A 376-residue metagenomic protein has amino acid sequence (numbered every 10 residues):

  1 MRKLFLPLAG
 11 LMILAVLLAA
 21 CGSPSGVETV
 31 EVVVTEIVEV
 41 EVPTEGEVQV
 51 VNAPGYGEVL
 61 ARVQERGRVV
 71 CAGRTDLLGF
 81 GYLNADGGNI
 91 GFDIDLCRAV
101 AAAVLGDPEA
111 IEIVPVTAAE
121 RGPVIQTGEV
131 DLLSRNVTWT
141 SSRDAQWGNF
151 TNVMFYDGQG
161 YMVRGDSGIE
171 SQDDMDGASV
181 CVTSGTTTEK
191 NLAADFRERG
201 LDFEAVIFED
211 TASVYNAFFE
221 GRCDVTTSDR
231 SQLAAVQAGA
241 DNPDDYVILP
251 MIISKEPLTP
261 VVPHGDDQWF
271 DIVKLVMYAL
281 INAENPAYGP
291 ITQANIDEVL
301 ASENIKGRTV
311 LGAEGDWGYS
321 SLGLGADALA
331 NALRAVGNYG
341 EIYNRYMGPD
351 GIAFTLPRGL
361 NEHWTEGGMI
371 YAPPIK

Functional and structural regions predicted by a protein language model:
A15-A20: C-terminal motif of bacterial Sec signal peptides marking the signal peptidase cleavage site
G22-S25: Bacterial signal peptide processing site
V27-T29, V33, I37-E39, E45-D86 (+1 more regions): Immediate post-signal peptide segment of exported/extracytoplasmic ligand-binding proteins
V48-P54, I94-R98, A102, G165-I169 (+6 more regions): Extended ligand-binding regions for polar small-molecule ligands
N52-E58, R62-S134, H363: Extracytoplasmic small-molecule ligand-binding "clamshell" domains of the periplasmic binding protein/Venus flytrap
V70-G79, N89-V104, T138-W139, D157-Y215: Bilobed "Venus flytrap"/periplasmic-binding protein-like clamshell domains and structurally analogous long
R98, A102, G106-D174, R230-I252 (+1 more regions): Acidic, polar ligand-binding/catalytic clefts
G315-K376: C-terminal functional modules
